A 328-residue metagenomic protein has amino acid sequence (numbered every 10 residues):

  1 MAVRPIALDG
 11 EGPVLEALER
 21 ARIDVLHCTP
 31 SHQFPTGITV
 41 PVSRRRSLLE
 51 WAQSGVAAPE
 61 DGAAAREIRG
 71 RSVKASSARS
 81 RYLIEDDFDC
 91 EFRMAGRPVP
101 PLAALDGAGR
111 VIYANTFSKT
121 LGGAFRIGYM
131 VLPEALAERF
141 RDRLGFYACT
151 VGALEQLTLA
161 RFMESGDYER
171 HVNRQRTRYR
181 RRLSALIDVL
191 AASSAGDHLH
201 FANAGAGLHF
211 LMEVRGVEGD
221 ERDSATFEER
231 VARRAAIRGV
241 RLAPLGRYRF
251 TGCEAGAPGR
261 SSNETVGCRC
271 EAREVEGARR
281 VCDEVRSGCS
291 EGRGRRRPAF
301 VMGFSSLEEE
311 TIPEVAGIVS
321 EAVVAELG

Functional and structural regions predicted by a protein language model:
M1-G328: PLP-dependent class I/II
